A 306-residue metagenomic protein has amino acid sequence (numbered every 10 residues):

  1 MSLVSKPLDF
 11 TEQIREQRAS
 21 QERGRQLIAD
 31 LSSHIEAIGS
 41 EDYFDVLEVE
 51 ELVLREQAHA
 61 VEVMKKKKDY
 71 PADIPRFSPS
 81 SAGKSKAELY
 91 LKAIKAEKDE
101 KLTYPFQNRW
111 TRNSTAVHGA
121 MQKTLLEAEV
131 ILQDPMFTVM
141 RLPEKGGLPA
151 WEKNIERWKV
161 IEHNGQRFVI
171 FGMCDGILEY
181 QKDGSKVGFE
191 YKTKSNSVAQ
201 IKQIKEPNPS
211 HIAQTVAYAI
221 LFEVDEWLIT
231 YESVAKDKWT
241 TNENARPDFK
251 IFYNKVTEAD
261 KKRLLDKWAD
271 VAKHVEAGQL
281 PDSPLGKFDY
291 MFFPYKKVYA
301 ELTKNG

Functional and structural regions predicted by a protein language model:
M1-V187: Metal-dependent nuclease catalytic cores that hydrolyze phosphodiester bonds in DNA/RNA, characterized by
I35-G39, Y43-F44, L221-G306: Metal-dependent nuclease catalytic regions and adjoining charged, substrate-binding loops involved in nucleic-acid end
A96-E97, K123, S195-S197, S233-A235: Short loop/turn segments at secondary-structure transitions that flank enzyme active sites
N113-V117, S210, D260-R263: Soluble or luminal CAZymes and related metallo-dependent hydrolases
G119, K123, Y180, E206-V234: Metal-dependent nuclease catalytic cores in nucleic-acid-processing enzymes, especially RNase H-like/related
N164-V169, Q203-S210: Short, well-structured alpha-helical patches and their helix-loop capping segments that border functional surfaces
D175, E190, Q214: Acidic active-site catalytic centers that drive phospho-/nucleotidyl reactions and related ester hydrolyses
Y191-E206: Short beta-strand-loop-alpha-helix junction that forms the active-site gateway of nucleic-acid-processing nucleases
